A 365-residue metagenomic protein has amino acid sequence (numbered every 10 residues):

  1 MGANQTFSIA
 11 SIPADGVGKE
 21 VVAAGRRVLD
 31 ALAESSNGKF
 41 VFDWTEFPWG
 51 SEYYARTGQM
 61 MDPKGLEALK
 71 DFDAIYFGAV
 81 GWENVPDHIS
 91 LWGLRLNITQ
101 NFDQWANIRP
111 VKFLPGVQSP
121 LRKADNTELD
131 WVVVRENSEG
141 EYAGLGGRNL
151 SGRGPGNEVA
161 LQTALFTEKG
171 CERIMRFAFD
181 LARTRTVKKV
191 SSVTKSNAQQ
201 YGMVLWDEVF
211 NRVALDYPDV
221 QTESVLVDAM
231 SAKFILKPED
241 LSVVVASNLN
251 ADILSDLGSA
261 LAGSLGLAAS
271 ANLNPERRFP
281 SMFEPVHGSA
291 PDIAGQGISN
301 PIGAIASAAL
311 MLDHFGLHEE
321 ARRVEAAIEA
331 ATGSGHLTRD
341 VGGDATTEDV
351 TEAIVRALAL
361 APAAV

Functional and structural regions predicted by a protein language model:
S8-V17, Y76-G81, V190-S196, A306-D313: Short glycine-rich or small-residue beta-strand-to-loop segments that form or flank ligand, phosphate, metal/Fe-S
A10-R27, L32, S36, R153-V227: Glycine-rich phosphate/diphosphate-binding loop of Rossmann-like nucleotide-binding domains
D15-G18, D73, V134, A178 (+5 more regions): Buried hydrophobic positions in well-ordered alpha/beta secondary-structure cores of metabolic enzymes
G25, L29, F210, A304-L312 (+1 more regions): Buried hydrophobic packing segments
N37-P63, A232-F234: N-terminal beta-loop-helix "entrance" segment that forms/cooperates in small-molecule cofactor or anionic ligand
Y53, K233-H336: Glycine-rich phosphate/nucleotide-binding loop
Y54-L161, L249: N-terminal glycine-rich phosphate/adenylate-binding segment common to multiple enzyme folds
E139, G144-S192, S196-Q200, H318 (+2 more regions): Glycine-rich phosphate/pyrophosphate-binding loop and the adjoining helix
